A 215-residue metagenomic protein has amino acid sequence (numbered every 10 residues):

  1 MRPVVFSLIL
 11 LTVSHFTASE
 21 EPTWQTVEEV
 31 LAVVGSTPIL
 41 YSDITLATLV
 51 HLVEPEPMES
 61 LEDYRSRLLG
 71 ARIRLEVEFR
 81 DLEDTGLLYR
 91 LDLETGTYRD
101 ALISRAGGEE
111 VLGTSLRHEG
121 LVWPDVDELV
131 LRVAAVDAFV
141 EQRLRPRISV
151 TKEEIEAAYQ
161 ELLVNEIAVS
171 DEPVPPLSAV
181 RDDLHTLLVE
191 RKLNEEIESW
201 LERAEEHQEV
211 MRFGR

Functional and structural regions predicted by a protein language model:
M1-P3: Positively charged n-region of N-terminal signal peptides that target proteins for export
V5-T17: Hydrophobic h-region of N-terminal signal peptides that target proteins for export in Gram-negative bacteria
E21-T26, V30-V33, I39, L61-R215: Peptidyl-prolyl cis-trans isomerase
A47-D63: Short, conserved catalytic-motif segment at the N-terminal edge
